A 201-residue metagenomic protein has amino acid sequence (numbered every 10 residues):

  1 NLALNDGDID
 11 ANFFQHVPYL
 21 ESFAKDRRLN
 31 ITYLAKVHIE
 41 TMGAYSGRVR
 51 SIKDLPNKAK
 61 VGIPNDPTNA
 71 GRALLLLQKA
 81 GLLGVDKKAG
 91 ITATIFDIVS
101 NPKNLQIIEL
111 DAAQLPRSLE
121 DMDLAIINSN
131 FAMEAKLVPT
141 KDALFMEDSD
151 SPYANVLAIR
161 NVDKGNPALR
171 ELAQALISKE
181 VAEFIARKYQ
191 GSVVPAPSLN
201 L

Functional and structural regions predicted by a protein language model:
N1-N12, L75-L76, F96-I126, F131: Short helices/loops that flank or line small-molecule/ion binding pockets
N1-R28, R50, A132-K136: Pocket-flanking alpha-helical
S22-L34, V49, D121, I126 (+1 more regions): Ligand-binding "clamshell"
L34-G84, A182: A conserved helix-loop-strand patch within extracytoplasmic ligand-binding domains of the periplasmic binding
T41-I52, A154-A168: A bilobed periplasmic-binding-protein/Venus flytrap-type ligand-binding module shared by bacterial periplasmic
N57-A59, G165-A175: Short amphipathic alpha-helical coupling segments at ligand-binding clamshell hinges and other catalytic/signaling
N57-K58, L82-E109: A local structural motif
G71-Q78, L176-A196: Periplasmic-binding protein-like
